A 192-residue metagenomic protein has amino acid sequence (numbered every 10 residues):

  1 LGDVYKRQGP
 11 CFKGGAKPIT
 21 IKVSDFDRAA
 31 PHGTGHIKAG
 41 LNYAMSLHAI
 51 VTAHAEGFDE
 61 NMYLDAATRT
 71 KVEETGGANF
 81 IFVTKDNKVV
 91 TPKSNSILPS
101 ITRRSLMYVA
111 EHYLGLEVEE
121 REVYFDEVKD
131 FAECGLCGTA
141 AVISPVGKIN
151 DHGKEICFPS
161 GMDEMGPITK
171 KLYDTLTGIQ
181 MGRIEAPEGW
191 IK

Functional and structural regions predicted by a protein language model:
L1-Y5: Short, small-residue-biased leader/transition segments that mark boundaries at the very start of proteins
K6-K192: Helix-start/capping segments and mature chain N-termini
